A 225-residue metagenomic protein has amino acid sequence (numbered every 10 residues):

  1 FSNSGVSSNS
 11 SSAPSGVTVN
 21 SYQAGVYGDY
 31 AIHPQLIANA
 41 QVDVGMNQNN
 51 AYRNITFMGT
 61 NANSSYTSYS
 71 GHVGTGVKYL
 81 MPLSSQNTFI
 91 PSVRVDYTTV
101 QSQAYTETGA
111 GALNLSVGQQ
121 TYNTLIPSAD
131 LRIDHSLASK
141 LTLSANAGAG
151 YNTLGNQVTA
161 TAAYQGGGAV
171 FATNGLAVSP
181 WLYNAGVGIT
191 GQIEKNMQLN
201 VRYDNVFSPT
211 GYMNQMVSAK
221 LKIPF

Functional and structural regions predicted by a protein language model:
F1-T88, R202-M216, K220-P224: Outer membrane beta-barrel translocator domains of Type V secretion systems
S2, Q41-G45, S92-T98, N146-G150 (+2 more regions): Transmembrane beta-strands of outer-membrane beta-barrel proteins
G5-V17, Q48-T67, T99-N123, T153-W181: Solvent-exposed, glycine/polar-rich loop segments of beta-barrel outer-membrane systems
S65-G71, V77, V95, T142 (+2 more regions): Generic alpha-helical hydrophobic packing signal
H72, G76-L83, F89-Y97, T108 (+1 more regions): Outer-membrane beta-barrel porins/channels
P82-I90, V100-A104, S139-L143: Short, structured loop/turn "capping" segments at alpha-beta junctions
L113-F225: Outer membrane beta-barrel transmembrane domains
